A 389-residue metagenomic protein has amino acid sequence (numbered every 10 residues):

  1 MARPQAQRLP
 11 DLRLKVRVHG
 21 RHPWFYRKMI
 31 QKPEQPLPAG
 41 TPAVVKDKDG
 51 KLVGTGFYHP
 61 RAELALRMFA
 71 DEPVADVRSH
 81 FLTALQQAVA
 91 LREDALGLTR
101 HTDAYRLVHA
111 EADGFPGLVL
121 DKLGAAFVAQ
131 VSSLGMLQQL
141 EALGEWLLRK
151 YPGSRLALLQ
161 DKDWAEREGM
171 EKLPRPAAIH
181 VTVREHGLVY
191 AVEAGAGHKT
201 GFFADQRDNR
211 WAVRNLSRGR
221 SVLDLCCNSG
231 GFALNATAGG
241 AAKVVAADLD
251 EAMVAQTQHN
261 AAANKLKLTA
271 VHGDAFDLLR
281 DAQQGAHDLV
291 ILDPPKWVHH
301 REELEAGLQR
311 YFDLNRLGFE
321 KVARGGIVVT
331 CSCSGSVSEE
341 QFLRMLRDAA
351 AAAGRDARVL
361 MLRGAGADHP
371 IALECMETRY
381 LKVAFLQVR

Functional and structural regions predicted by a protein language model:
M1-K122: Non-catalytic accessory regions of SAM-dependent methyltransferases
V108-D121, L137-F203, W211: Non-catalytic substrate-recognition/targeting regions of SAM-dependent transferases
G219-N228: Conserved class I S-adenosyl-L-methionine
S229-A241: Conserved SAM-binding loop of SAM-dependent methyltransferases across substrates and taxa, primarily the Class I
K243-D248: Conserved SAM-binding motif I beta-strand of class I
A252-D288: S-adenosyl-L-methionine
M253, D288-L317: Mobile active-site "lid"/loop adjacent to the S-adenosyl-L-methionine
A286, I327-R389: C-terminal catalytic and target-recognition region of SAM-dependent MTase-like enzymes, primarily methyltransferases
